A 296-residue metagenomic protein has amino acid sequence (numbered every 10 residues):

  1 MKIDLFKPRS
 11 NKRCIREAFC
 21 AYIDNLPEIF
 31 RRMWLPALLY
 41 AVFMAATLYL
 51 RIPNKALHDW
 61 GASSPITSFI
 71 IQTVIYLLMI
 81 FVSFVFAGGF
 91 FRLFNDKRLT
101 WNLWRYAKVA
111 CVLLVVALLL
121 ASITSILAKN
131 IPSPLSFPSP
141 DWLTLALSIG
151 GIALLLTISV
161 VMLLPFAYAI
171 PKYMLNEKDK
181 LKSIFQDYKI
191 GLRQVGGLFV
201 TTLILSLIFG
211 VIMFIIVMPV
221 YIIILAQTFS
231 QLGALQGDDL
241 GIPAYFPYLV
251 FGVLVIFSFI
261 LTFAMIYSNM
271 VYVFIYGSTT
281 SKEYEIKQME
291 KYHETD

Functional and structural regions predicted by a protein language model:
M1-A56, L155-G233: Nonpolar helix-loop interface/hinge motif
L5, W60-I66, L78, F86-L99 (+2 more regions): Juxtamembrane transition segments at transmembrane-helix termini in multipass membrane proteins
E17, F30, D96-L118, F185-I190 (+1 more regions): Interfacial transmembrane-helix boundary/kink motif in multi-pass membrane proteins
A21-D24, W60-I66, P140-L145, Y188-R193 (+1 more regions): Helix-boundary and loop/linker segments of multi-pass membrane transporters
P36-A56, I75-L93, A121: Transmembrane-helix bundle segments that line or gate the permeation/cavity pathway in multi-pass membrane proteins
Y49-G61, K108-I152, A234-G237: Long, highly hydrophobic alpha-helical transmembrane signal-anchor segments
S64-M79, L145-L163, I256-F257: Alpha-helical transmembrane segments
I71-L78, V109-I131, R193-I208, K291-D296: Hydrophobic alpha-helical transmembrane segments of integral membrane proteins
